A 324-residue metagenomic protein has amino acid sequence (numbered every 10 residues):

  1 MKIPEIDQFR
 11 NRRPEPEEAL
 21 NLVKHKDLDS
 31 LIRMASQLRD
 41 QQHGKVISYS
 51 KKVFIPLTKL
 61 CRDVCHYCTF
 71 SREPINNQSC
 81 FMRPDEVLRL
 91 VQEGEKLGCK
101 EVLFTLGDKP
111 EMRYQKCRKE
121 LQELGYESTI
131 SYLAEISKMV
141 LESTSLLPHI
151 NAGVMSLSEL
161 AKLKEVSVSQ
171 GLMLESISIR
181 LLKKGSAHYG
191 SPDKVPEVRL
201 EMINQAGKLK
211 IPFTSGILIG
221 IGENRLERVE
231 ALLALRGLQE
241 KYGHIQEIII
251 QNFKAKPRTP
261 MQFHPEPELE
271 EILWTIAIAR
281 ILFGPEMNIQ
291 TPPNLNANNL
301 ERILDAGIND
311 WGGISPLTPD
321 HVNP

Functional and structural regions predicted by a protein language model:
M1-R62: Flexible, acidic/Gly-rich N-terminal and inter-domain linker regions that tether and position cofactor-handling modules
P16-A19, Q42, V46, W274-P324: C-terminal accessory regions of radical SAM enzymes
A35, C65, F104, L172 (+5 more regions): Conserved, mostly hydrophobic/aromatic
I47-E86, K109-E111: Canonical Radical SAM [4Fe-4S] cluster-binding loop centered on the CxxxCxxC motif and its immediate flanking residues
I47-V53, V102-F104, P148-I150, Q170-L172 (+4 more regions): Hydrophobic faces of well-ordered beta-strands that scaffold small-molecule active sites in alpha/beta enzyme cores
P74-E240: Conserved Radical SAM active-site core
E111-K116, R180-Y189, I219-L226, G243-P267 (+2 more regions): Flexible glycine/acidic-rich beta-alpha junction loops that bind and position SAM and/or redox cofactors in anaerobic
E266-T275: Generic long, charged, amphipathic alpha-helical segments
